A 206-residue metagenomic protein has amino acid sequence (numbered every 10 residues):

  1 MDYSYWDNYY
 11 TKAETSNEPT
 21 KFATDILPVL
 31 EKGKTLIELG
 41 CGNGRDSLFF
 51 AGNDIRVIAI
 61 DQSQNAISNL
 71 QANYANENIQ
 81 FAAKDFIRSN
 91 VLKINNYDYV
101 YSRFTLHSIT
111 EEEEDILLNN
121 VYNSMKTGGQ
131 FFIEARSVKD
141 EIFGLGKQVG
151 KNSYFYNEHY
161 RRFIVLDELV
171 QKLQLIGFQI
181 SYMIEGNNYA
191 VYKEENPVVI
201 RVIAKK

Functional and structural regions predicted by a protein language model:
M1-G33, I37-K93, E113, Q130-K205: Class I (Rossmann-like) S-adenosyl-L-methionine-dependent methyltransferase catalytic domain, capturing the SAM-binding
Y101: A conserved beta-strand element that flanks and buttresses the S-adenosyl-L-methionine
F104-S108: Short catalytic micro-motifs in class I SAM-dependent methyltransferases
D115-T127: A short glycine-rich, Lys/Arg-flanked "PGG" loop and its adjoining helix->strand segment in the class I
